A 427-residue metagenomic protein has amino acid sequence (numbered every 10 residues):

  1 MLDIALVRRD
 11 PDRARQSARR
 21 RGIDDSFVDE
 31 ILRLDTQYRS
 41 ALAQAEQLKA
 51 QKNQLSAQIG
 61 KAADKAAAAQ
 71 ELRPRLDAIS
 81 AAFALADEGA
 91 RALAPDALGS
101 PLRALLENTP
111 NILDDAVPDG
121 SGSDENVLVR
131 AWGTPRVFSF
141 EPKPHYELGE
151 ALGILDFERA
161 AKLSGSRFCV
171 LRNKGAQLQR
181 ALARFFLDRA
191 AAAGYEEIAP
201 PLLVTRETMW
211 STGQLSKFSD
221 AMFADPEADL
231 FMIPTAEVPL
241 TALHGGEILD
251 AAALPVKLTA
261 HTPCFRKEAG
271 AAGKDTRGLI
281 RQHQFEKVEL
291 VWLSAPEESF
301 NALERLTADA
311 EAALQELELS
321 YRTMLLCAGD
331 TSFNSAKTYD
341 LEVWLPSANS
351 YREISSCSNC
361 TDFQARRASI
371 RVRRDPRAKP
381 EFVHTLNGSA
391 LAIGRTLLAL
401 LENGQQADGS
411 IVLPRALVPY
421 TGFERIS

Functional and structural regions predicted by a protein language model:
M1-R136, I154: N-terminal alpha-helical targeting/anchoring segments
A131-S427: TRNA-recognition modules of translation machinery and tRNA-sensing kinases, especially anticodon-binding
